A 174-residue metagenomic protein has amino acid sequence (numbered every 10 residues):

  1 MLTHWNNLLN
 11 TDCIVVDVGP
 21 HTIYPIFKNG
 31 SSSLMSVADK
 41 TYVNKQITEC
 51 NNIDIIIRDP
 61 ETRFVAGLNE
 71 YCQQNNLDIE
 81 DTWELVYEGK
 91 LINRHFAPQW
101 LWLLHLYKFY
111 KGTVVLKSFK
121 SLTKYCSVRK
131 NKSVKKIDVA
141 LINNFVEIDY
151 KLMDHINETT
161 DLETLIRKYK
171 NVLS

Functional and structural regions predicted by a protein language model:
M1-W5: Extended, non-globular or repeat-rich regions with surface exposure
N6-I14, N44-I57, E61-T164, K168 (+1 more regions): PAPS-dependent sulfotransferase catalytic domain
C13-P25: Extended, structured, electrostatic nucleic-acid-contact surfaces
P25-V37, R58-T62: Catalytic nucleophile-elbow at a beta strand-turn-alpha helix junction centered on a G-D-S/GDSL motif, marking
F27-S31, Y42, E49: Short, solvent-exposed loop/edge-beta patches enriched in aromatic
V37-A38, I156: Hydrophobic residues on the short alpha-helix immediately C-terminal to a glycine-rich phosphate/catalytic loop
